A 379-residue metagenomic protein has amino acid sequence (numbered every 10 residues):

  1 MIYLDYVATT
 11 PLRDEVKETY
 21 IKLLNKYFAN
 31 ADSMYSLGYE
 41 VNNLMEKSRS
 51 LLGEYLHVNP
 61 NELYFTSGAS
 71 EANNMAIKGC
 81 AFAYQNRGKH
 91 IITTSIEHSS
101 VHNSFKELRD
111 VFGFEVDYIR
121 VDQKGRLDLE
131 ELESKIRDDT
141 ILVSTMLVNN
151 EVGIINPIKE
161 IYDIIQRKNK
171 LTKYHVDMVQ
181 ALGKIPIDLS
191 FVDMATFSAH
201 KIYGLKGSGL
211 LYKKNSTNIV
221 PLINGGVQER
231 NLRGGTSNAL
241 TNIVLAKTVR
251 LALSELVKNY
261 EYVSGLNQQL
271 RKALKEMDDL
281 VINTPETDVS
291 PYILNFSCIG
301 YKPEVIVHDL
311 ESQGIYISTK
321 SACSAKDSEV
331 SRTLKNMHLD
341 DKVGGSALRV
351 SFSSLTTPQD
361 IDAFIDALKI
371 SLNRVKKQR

Functional and structural regions predicted by a protein language model:
M1-R379: Pyridoxal 5′-phosphate
